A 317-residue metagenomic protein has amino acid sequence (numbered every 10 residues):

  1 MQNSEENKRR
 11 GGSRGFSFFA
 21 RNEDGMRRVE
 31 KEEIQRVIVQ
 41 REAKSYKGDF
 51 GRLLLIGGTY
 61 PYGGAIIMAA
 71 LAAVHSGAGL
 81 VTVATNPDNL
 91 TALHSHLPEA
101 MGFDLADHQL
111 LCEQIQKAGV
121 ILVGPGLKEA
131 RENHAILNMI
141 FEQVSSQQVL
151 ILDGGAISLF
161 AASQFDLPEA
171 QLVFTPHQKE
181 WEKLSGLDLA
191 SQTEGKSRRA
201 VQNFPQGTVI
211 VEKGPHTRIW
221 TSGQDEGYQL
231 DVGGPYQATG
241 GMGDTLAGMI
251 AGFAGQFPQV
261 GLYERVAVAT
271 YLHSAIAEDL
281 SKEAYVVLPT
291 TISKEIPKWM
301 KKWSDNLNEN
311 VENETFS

Functional and structural regions predicted by a protein language model:
Q2-V149, S158-A170, Q178, E182-S317: Small-residue (G/A/S/T)-rich helix-start motifs and N-terminal tracts that mark the onset
